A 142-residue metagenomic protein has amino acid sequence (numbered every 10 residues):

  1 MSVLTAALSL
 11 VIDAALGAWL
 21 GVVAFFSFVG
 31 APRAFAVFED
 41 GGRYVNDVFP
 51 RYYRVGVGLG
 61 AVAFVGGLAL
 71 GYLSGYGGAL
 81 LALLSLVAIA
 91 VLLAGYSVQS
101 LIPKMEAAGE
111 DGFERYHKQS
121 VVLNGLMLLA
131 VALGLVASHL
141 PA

Functional and structural regions predicted by a protein language model:
M1-A142: Polytopic transmembrane helical bundles with strong interfacial aromatic enrichment
